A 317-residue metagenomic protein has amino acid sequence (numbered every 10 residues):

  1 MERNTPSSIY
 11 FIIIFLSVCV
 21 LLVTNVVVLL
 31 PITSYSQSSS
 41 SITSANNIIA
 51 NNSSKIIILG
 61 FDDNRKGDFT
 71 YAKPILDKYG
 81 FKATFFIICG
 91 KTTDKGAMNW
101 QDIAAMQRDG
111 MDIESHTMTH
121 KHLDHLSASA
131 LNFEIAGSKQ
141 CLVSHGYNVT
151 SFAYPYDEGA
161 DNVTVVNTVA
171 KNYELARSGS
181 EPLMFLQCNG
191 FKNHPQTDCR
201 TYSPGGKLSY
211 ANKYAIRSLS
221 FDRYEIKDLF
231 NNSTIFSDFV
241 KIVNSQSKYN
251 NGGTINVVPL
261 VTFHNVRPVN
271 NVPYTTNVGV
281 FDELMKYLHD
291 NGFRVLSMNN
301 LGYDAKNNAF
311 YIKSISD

Functional and structural regions predicted by a protein language model:
M1-S17: N-terminal Sec-pathway targeting helices
V23-A45: Sec-dependent signal peptide cleavage junction
S39-T70, F263-N265: Boundary/entry segment of secreted carbohydrate-active catalytic domains
K55-I57, D77-D198, S209-D222, I255-P268 (+1 more regions): Metal-dependent polysaccharide deacetylase catalytic core of the NodB/CE4 family, i.e., the active-site-bearing domain
G60, E114, V295: Generic enzyme active-site microenvironment
F69, N99, L131, I135 (+2 more regions): Aromatic/hydrophobic pocket-lining residues that form the small-molecule binding cavity in soluble enzyme cores
C188-A215, F221, E225-G252, A309-S316: Surface-exposed intrinsically disordered loops and tails
L219-L296: Catalytic grooves of carbohydrate-active enzymes
